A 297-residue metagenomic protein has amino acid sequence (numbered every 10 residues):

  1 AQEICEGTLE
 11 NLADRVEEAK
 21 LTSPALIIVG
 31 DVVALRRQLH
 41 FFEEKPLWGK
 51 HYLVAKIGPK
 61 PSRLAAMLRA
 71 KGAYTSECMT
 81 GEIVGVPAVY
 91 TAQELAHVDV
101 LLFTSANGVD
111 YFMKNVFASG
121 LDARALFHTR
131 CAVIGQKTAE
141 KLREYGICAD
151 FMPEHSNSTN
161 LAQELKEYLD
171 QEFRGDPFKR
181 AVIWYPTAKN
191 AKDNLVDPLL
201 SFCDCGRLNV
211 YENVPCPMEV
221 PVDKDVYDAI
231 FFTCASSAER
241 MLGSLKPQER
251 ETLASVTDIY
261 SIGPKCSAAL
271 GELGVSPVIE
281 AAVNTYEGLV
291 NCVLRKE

Functional and structural regions predicted by a protein language model:
A1-E297: Signature of uroporphyrinogen-III synthase
